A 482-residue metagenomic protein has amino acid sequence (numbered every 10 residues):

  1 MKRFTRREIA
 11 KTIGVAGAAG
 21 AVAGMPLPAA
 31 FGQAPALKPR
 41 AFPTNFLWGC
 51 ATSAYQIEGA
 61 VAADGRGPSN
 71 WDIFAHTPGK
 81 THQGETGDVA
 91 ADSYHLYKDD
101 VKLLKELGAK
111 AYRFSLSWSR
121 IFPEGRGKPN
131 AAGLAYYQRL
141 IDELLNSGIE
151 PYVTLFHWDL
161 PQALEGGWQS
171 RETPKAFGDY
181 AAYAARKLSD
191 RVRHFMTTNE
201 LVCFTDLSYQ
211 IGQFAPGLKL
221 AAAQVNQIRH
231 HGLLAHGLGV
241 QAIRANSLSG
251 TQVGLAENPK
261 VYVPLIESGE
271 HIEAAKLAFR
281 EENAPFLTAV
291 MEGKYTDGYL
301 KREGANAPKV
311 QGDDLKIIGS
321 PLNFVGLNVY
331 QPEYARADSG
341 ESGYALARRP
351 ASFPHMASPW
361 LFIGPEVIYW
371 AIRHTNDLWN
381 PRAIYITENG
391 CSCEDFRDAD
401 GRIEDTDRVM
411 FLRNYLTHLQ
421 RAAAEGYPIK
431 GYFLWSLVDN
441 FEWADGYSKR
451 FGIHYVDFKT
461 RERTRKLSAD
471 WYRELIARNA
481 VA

Functional and structural regions predicted by a protein language model:
K2, E8-A30: N-terminal export signals
K2-R3, L361: A structural signal for short, well-ordered beta-strand elements
R3-F4, E8, K110, D470: Short alpha-helical segments used as structural interaction elements across diverse proteins
I13, G108, G148: Conserved functional loop/turn residues at catalytic and ligand-binding sites
P35-P78, E124-G125, L134-A482: Active-site region of glycoside hydrolase catalytic domains
G59-Y137: Active-site-adjacent substrate/metal-binding segments within catalytic domains of carbohydrate-active enzymes
